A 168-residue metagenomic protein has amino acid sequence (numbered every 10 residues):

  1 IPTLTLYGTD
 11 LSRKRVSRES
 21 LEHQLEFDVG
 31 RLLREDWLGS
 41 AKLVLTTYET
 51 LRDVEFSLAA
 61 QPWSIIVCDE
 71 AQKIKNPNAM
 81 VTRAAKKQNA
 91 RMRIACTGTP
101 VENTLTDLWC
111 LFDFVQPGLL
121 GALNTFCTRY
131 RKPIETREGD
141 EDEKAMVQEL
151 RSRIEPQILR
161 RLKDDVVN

Functional and structural regions predicted by a protein language model:
I1-T136, R151-N168: ASCE P-loop NTPase motor core, strongest for the SF2 helicase catalytic module
P133-A145: Acyl-group handling in specialized metabolite and lipid biosynthesis
M146-L150: PDZ-domain C-terminal substructure recognizer with occasional recognition of PDZ-binding tails
